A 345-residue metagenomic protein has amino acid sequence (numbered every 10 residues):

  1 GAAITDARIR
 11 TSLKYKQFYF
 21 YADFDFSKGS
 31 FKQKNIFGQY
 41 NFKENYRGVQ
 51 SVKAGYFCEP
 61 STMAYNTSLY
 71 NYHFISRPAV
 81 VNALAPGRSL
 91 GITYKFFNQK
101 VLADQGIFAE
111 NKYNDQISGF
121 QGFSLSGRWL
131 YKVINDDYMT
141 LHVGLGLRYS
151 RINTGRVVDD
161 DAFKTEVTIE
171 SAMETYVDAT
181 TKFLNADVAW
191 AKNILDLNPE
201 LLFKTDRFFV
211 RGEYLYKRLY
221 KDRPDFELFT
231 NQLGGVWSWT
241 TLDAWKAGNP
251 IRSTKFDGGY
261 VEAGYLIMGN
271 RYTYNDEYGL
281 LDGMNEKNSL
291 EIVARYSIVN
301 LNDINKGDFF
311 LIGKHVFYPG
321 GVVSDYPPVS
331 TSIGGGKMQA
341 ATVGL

Functional and structural regions predicted by a protein language model:
G1-I152, F256, Y260, Y265-M284 (+1 more regions): Outer membrane beta-barrel
N153, V157: Histidine/acidic-residue-rich catalytic or RNA/ligand-binding cores of hydrolases and nuclease-related proteins
D160-L345: Outer-membrane beta-barrel pore domains
